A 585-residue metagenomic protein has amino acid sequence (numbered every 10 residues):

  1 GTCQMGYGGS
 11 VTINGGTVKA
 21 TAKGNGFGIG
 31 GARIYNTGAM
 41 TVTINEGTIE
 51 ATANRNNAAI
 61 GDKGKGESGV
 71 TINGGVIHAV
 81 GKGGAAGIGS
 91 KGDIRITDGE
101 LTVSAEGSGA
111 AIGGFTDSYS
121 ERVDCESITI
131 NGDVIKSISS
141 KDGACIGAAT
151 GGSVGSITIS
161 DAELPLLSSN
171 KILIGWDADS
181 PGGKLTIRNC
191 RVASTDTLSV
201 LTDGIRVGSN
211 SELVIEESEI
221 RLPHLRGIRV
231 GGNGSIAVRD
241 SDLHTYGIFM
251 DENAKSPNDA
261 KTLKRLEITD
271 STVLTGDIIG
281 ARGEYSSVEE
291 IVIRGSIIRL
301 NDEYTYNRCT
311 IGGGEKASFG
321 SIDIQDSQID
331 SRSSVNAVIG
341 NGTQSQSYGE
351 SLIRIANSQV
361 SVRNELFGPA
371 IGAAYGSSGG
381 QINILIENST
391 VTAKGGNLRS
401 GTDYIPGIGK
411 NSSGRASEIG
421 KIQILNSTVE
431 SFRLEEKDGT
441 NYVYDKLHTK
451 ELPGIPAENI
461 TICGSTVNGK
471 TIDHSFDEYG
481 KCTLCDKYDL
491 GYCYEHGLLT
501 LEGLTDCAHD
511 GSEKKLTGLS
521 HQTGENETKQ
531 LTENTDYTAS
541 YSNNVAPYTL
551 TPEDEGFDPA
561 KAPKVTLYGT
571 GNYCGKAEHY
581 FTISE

Functional and structural regions predicted by a protein language model:
G1-A22, I29-A53, I60-G81, G87-E106 (+9 more regions): Surface-exposed loop/turn motifs in large extracellular/passenger domains
A144: Substrate-binding N-lobe of the ribokinase-like
G469-E585: Solvent-exposed beta-strand/loop surfaces, strongest in extracytoplasmic domains of secreted and cell-surface proteins
